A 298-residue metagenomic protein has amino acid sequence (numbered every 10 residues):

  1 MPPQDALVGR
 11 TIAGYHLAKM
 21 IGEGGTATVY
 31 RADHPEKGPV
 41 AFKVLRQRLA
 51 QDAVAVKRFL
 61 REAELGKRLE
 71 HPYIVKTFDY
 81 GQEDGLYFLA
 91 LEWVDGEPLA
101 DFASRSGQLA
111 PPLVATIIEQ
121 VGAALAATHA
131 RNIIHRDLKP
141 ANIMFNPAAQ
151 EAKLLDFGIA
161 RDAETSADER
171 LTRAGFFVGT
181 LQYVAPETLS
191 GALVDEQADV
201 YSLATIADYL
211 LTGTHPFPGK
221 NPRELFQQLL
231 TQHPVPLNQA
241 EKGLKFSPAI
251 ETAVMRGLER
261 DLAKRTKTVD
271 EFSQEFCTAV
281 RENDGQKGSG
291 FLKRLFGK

Functional and structural regions predicted by a protein language model:
A18-G24, V29: Protein kinase glycine-rich loop
R46-R68: AlphaC helix of the eukaryotic protein kinase fold
Y80: Activation-segment/catalytic-loop signature of the eukaryotic protein kinase fold
D84-P98, F102: Conserved short submotifs of the Hanks-type protein kinase catalytic core that shape the nucleotide-binding pocket
I117-I118: Activation segment signature within eukaryotic-like protein kinase domains
A123-I133: Protein kinase catalytic-loop region centered on the HRD/HxD motif
P147-P186: Activation segment of protein kinases
Q182-G285: C-terminal lobe helix-coil module of Hanks-type protein kinase domains
